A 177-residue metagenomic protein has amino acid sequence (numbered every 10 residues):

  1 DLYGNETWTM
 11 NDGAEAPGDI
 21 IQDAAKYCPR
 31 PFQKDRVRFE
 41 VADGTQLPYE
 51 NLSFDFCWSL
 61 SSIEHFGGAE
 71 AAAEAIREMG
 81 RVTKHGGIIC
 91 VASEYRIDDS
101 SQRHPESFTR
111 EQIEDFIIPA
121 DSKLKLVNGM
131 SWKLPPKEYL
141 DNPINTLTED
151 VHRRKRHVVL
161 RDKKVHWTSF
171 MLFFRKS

Functional and structural regions predicted by a protein language model:
D1-Q46: Class I SAM-dependent methyltransferase SAM/SAH-binding core
L2-G4, T45, I63-E64, Y95-D98 (+1 more regions): Short, solvent-exposed loop/turn segments at secondary-structure junctions
A42-C57: A short acidic, Gly/Pro-enriched loop at the edge of an enzyme's catalytic core that lines a small-molecule cofactor
D55-E70: A short SAM/SAH-binding and catalytic strip from SAM-dependent methyltransferases
A72-H85: A short glycine-rich, Lys/Arg-flanked "PGG" loop and its adjoining helix->strand segment in the class I
G86-E94: Conserved beta-strand signature within the Rossmann-like core of class I S-adenosyl-L-methionine
S100-L134: Conserved Class I S-adenosyl-L-methionine
M130-S177: A C-terminal cap/extension of S-adenosyl-L-methionine-dependent methyltransferases that defines the acceptor-substrate
